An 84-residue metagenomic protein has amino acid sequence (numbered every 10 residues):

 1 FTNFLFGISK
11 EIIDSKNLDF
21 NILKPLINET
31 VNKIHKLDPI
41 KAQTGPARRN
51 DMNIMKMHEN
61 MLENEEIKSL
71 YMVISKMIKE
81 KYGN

Functional and structural regions predicted by a protein language model:
F1-P25: Anionic-ligand binding region
D14, I27-N84: Interdomain hinge/lid region at the active-site interface of Rossmann-like NAD(P)-dependent oxidoreductases
